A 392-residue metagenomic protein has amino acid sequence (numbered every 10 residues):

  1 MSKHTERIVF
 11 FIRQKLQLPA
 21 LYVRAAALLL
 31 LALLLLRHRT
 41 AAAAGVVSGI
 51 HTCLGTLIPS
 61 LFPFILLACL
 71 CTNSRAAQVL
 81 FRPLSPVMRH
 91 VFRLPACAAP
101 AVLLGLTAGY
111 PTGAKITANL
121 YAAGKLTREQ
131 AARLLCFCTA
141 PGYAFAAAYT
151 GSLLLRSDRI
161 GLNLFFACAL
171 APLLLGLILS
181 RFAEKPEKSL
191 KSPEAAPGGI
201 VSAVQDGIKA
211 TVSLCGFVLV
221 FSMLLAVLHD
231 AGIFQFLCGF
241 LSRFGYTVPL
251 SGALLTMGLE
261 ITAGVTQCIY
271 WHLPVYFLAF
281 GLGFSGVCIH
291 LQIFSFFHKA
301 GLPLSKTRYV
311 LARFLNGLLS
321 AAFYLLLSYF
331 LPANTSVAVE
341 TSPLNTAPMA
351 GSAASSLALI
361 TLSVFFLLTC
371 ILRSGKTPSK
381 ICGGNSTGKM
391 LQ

Functional and structural regions predicted by a protein language model:
A26-A41, V46-T56, F62-L66, L70 (+3 more regions): Selected transmembrane alpha-helices and immediately adjacent juxtamembrane segments of polytopic inner-membrane
L35-G45, N73-A77, A148-S152, A226-C238 (+4 more regions): Transmembrane helix-loop junctions in multi-pass membrane proteins
G55, P59-L120: Membrane helical hairpin/interfacial module
G55, S60, F64, A68 (+13 more regions): Alpha-helical transmembrane segments in multi-pass membrane proteins
I65, A118, L135-T139, Y143-P193 (+6 more regions): Alpha-helical transmembrane segments of multi-pass small-molecule/ion transporters
A76, V204, I208-L282: Transmembrane helical segments that form the transport core of multi-pass membrane transport proteins
V91-L155, L254-Y270, Y276-G301, Y309-F314: Alpha-helical membrane segments and immediately flanking helix-loop junctions that form or couple to the substrate/ion
L126-R133, A144-F145, L173, V275-C370: C-terminal transmembrane helix pair
